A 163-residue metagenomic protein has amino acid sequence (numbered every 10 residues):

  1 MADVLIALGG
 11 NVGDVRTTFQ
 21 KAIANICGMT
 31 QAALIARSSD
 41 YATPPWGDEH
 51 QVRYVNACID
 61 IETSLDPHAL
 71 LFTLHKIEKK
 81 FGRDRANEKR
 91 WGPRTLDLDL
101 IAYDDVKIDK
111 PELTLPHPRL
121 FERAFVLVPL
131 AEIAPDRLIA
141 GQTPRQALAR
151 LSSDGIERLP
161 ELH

Functional and structural regions predicted by a protein language model:
M1-A32, R37-P44: N-terminal beta1-alpha1 ligand-phosphate binding loop
V4, T30-A36, R53-A57, R94-L98 (+1 more regions): A generic structural signal for short beta-strands and their flanking turns/coil linkers
A7, D60-E62, Y103: Short hydrophobic/aromatic beta-strand micro-patches that form the beta-sheet surface supporting nucleotide- or nucleic
V12-G13, D60-I61, E132-A134: Short histidine/acidic/glycine/proline-rich micro-motifs that form metal- and phosphate-coordinating active-site loops
R16-A24, D60-S64, N87-W91: A broad, low-specificity signal for short, low-complexity segments enriched in glycine/proline and polar/charged
A36-T63: Short, charge-patterned binding micro-sites
W46-R53, L65-H163: Flexible, gly/pro- and Lys/Arg-enriched active-site loops
